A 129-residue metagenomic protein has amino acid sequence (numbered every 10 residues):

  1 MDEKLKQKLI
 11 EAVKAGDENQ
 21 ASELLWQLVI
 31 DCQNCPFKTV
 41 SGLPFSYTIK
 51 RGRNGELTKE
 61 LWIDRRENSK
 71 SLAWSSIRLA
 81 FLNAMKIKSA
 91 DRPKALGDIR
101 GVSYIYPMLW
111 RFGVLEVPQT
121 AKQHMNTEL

Functional and structural regions predicted by a protein language model:
M1-L129: Intrinsically disordered, charged low-complexity linkers and terminal tails that flank or connect structured domains
